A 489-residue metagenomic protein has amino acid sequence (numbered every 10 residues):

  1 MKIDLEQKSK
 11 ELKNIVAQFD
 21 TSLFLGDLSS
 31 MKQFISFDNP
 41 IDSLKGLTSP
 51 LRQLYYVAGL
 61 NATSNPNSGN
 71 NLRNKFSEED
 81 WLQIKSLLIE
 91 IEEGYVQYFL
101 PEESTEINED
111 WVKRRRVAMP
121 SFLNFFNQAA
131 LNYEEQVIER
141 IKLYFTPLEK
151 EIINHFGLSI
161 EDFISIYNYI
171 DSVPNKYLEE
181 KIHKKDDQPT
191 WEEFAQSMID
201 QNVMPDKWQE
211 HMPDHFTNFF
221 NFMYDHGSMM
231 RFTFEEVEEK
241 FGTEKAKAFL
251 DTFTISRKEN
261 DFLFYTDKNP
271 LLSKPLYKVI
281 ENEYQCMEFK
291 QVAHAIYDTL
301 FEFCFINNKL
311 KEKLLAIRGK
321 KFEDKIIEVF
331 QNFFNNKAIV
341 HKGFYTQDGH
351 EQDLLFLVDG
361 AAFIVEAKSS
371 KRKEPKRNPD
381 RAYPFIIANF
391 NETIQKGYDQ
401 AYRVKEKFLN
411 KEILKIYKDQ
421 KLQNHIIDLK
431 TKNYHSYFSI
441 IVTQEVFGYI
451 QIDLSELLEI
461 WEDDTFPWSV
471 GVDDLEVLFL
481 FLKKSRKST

Functional and structural regions predicted by a protein language model:
M1-K320, D324-N332, N336-A338, N410-T489: Acidic, metal-dependent phosphodiester-chemistry machinery of nucleic-acid enzymes
A295, Q347-H350, K371-E374, F447-I450: Flexible loop/turn segments at secondary-structure boundaries
G319, E323, Q347, V358 (+3 more regions): Active-site-proximal structural scaffolding
I326, H350-L354, V365: Extended, hydrophobic alpha-helical segments in both membrane/secreted and soluble proteins
V340-Q352, F356-D359: Active-site metal-binding core of divalent-cation-utilizing nuclease and nuclease-like domains
F356-E366, S370-E374: Active-site beta-strand-loop-beta-strand hairpin of nuclease catalytic cores that positions key catalytic residues
S369-I427, Y434: Catalytic cores of nucleic-acid endonucleases
